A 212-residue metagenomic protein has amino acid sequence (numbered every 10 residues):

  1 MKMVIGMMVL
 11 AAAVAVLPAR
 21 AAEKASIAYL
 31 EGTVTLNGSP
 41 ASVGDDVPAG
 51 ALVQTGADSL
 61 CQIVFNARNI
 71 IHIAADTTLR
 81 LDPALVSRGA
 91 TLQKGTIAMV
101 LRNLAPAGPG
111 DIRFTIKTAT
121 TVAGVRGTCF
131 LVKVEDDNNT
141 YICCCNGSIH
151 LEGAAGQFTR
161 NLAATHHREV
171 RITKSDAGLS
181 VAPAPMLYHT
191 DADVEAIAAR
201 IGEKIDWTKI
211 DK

Functional and structural regions predicted by a protein language model:
G6-A15: Bacterial N-terminal signal peptides
A15-V16, N37: Short, low-complexity, intrinsically disordered N-terminal segments
L17-A21: Sec/Tat signal peptide C-region and signal peptidase I cleavage site
A22-L60, F65-K212: Flexible, surface-exposed loop/linker segments and immediately adjacent secondary-structure boundaries
